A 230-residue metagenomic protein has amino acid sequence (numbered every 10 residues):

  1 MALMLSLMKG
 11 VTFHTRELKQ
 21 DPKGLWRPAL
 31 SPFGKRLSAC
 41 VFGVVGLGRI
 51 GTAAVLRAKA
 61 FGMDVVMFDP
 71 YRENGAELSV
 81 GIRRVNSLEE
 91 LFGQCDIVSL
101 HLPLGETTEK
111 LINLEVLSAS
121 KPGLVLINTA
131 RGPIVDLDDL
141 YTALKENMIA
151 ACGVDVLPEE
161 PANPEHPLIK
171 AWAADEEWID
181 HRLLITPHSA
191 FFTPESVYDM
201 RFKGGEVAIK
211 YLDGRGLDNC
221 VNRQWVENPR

Functional and structural regions predicted by a protein language model:
M1-R16, L56-M63, F202-R215: Oxidoreductase and adenylate-handling cofactor-binding alpha/beta cores
M1-V41: Phosphate-binding beta-alpha-beta segment of Rossmann-like dinucleotide-binding domains, i.e., the NAD(P)
G34-S38, K59, S118-A119, E177: Short, flexible hinge/linker loops that cap or flank conserved catalytic cores
V41, M63-D64: Residues at the starts of beta-strands that form the adenosine-phosphate
L47-G48: Glycine-rich Rossmann-fold phosphate-binding loop(s) that bind the pyrophosphate of adenine dinucleotide cofactors
G51-T52: N-terminal Rossmann-fold NAD(P) dinucleotide-binding loop
P70-A171: Rossmann-like adenosine-cofactor binding region
G123, A130-R230: Rossmann-like dinucleotide-binding domain for NAD(H)/NADP(H)
